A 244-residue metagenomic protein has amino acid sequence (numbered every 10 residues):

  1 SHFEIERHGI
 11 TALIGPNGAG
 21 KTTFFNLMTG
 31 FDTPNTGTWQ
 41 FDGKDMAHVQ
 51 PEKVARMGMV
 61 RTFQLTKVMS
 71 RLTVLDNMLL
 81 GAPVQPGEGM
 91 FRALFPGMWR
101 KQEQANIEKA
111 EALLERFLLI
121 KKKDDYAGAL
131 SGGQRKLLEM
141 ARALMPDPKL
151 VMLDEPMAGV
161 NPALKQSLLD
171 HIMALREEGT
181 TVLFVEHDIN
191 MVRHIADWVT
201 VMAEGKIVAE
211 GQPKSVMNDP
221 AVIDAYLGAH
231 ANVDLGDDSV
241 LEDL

Functional and structural regions predicted by a protein language model:
I14-P16: The feature captures the beta-strand-to-loop junction immediately N-terminal to the Walker
T29: Helix-to-loop junction immediately C-terminal to a conserved catalytic motif
G37-K44, R56-M57: Conserved ABC transporter NBD signature motif
A47-H48, L113-S131: Conserved ABC nucleotide-binding domain
M90-K122, M152, D170-M173: Conserved ABC ATPase "signature" region
V192-H194: A short, surface-exposed alpha-helical micro-motif characterized by mixed small hydrophobic and charged/polar residues
